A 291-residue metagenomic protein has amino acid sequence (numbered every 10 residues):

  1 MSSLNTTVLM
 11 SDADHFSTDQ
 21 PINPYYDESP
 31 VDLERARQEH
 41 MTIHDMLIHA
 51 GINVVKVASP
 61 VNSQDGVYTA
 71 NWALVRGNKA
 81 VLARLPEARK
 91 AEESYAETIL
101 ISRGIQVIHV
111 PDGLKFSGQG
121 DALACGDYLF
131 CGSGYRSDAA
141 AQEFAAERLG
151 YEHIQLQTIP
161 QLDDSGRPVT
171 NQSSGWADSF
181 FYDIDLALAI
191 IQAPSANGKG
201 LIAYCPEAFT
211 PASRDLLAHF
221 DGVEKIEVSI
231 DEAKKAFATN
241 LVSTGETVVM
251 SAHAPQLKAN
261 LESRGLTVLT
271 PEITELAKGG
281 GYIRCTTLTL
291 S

Functional and structural regions predicted by a protein language model:
M1-S291: The feature marks the mature, well-folded catalytic cores of soluble enzymes
